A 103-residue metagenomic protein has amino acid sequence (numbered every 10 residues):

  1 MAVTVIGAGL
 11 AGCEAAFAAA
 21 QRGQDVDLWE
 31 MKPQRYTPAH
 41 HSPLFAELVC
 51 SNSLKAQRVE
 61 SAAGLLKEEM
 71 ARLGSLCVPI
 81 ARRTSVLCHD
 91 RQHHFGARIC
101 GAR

Functional and structural regions predicted by a protein language model:
M1-A11: Beta1/beta-strand and adjacent pyrophosphate-binding region of the FAD-binding site in flavoprotein oxidoreductases
M1-A2, S51-S53, T84-C88: A short, structure-level motif marking secondary-structure boundaries and short turns
A11, F17-I80: N-terminal FAD cofactor-binding segment of flavoenzymes
C13, G64, A97-G101: Residue-level marker for well-ordered alpha-helical positions
E69-R103: Feature captures the FAD/FMN-dependent oxidoreductase FAD-binding
